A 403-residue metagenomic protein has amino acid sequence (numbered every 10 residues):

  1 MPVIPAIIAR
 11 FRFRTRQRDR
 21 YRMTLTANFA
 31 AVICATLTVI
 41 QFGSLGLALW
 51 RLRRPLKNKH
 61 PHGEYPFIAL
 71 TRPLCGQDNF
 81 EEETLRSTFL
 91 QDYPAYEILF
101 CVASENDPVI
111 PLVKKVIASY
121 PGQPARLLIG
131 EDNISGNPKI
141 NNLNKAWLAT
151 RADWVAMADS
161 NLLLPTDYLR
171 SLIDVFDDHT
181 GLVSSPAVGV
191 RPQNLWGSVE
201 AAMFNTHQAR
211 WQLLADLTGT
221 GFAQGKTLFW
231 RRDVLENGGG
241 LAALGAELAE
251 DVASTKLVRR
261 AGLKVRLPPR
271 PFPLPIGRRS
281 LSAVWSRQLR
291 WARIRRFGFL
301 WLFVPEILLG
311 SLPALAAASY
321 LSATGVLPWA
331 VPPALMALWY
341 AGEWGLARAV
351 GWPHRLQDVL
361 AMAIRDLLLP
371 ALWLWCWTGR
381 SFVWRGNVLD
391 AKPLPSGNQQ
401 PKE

Functional and structural regions predicted by a protein language model:
R20-E64, S198, A202, R210 (+3 more regions): N-terminal membrane-anchoring/stem segments of glycan-assembly enzymes
I33-T36, L47-R51, P305-S381: Membrane-embedded multi-pass helical conduit in multi-pass membrane proteins, especially envelope-biosynthetic
P66-T71, E97: Cell-envelope/extracellular polymer assembly enzymes that use nucleotide-activated donors
R86-A95: Short, acidic, metal-binding catalytic loop of nucleotide-sugar glycosyltransferases
P108, A158-V175: Acidic donor-binding/catalytic loop of UDP-sugar-dependent glycosyltransferases, especially processive GT2
L143, V155: Short aromatic/hydrophobic "clamp" motif used to bind/position activated sugar donors
R151-D153, Q224-G238: Conserved nucleotide-sugar donor-binding and metal-coordinating catalytic region shared by glycosyltransferases
F176, L182-Q208, D233-E236, L241-L302 (+1 more regions): Catalytic donor/gating beta->alpha subdomain of glycosyltransferases that bind UDP-sugars
